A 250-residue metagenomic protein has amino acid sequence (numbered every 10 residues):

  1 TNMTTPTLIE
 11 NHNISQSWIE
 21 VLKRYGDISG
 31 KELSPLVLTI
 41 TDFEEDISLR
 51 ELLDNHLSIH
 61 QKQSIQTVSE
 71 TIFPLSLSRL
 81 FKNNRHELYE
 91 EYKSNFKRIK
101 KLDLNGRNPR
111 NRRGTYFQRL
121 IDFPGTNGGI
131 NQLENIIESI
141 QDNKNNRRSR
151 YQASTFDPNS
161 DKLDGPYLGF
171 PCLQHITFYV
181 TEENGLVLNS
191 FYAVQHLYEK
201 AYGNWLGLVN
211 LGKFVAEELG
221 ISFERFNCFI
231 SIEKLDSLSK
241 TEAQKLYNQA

Functional and structural regions predicted by a protein language model:
N2-A250: Terminal, non-catalytic protein-protein interaction segments that mediate quaternary/complex assembly
